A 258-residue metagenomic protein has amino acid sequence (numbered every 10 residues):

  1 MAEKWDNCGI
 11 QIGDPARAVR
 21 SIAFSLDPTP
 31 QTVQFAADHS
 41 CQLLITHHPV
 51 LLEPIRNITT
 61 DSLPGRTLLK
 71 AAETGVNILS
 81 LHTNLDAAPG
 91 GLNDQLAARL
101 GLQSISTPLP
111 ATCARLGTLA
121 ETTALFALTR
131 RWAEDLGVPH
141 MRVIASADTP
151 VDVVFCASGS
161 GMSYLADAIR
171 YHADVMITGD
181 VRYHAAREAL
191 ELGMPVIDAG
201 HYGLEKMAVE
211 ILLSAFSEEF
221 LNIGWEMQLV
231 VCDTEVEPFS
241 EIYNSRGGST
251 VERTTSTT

Functional and structural regions predicted by a protein language model:
M1-T258: Hydrophobic structural segments
